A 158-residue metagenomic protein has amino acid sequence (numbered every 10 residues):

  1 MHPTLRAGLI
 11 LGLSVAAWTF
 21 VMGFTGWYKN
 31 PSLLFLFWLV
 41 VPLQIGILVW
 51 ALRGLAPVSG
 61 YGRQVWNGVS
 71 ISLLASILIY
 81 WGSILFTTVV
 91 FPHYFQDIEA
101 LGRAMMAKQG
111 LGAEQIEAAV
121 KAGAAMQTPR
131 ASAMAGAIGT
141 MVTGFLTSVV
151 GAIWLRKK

Functional and structural regions predicted by a protein language model:
M1-L52: Transmembrane alpha-helical insertion/packing segments
H2, R6-I10, W66-A75: Alpha-helical transmembrane segments of multi-pass membrane proteins
S14-M22, Q44, A75-I79, S83 (+3 more regions): Alpha-helical transmembrane segments of multipass membrane proteins
F24-K29, L85-V90, W154: Helix-loop junctions at the membrane-solvent interface of multi-pass transporters, primarily the C-terminal
L52-Q64: Membrane-helix interface/capping segments
G82-Q109: Functional transmembrane-helix hotspots
M105-P129: Short membrane-interface loop/juxtamembrane segments of multi-pass integral membrane proteins
P129-K158: Transmembrane alpha-helical segments in integral membrane proteins
